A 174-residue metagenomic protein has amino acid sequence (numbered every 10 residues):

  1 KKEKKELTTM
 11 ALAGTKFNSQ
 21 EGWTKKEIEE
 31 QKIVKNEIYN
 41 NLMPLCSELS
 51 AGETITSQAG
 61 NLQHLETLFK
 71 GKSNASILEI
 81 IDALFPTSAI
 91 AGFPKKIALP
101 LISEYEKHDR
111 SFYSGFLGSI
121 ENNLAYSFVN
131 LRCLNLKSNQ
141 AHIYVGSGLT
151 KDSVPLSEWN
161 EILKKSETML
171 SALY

Functional and structural regions predicted by a protein language model:
K1-T15, V129-A141: Short beta-strand elements
E3-S103: Contiguous alpha-helical scaffold segments within structured protein domains that host functional hotspots
F69-Y174: Conserved hydrophobic core element of enzyme catalytic domains
